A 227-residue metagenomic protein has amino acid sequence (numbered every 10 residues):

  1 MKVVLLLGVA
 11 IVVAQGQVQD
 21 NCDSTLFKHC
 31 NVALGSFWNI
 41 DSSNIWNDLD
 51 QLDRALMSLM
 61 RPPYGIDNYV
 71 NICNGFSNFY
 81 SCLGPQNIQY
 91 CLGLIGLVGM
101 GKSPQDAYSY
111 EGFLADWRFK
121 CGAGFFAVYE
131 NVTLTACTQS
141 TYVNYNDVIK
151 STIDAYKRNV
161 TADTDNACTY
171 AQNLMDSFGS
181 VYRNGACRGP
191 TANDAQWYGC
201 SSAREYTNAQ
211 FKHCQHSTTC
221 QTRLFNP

Functional and structural regions predicted by a protein language model:
K2-P227: Mature extracellular/luminal domains of secreted and GPI-anchored eukaryotic proteins, especially small
